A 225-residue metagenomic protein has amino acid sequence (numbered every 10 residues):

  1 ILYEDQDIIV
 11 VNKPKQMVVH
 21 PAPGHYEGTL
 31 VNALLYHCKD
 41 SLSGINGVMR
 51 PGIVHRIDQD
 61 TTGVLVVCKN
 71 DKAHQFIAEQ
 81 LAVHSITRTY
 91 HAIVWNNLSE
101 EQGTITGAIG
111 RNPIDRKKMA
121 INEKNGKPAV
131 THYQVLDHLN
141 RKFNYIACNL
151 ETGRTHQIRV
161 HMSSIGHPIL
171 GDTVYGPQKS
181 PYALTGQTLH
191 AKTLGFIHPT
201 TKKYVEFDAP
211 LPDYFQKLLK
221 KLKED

Functional and structural regions predicted by a protein language model:
I1-T104, G110, D213-L222: RNA pseudouridine synthases
H20-P21, C68, M119-N122, I146 (+1 more regions): Thr-Gly-centered strand-to-loop micro-motif
D40, G44-I45, E123-K124, L139: Gly/Ser-enriched beta-turn/beta-hairpin loop segments
W95, C148-E151: A structural micro-motif recognizing beta-strand termini and the immediately following turn/loop segments
I114, E123-V130, N140-F143, E151 (+2 more regions): Pseudouridine synthases involved in rRNA/tRNA modification
Y133: Long C-terminal interaction/binding lobes of large macromolecular proteins
